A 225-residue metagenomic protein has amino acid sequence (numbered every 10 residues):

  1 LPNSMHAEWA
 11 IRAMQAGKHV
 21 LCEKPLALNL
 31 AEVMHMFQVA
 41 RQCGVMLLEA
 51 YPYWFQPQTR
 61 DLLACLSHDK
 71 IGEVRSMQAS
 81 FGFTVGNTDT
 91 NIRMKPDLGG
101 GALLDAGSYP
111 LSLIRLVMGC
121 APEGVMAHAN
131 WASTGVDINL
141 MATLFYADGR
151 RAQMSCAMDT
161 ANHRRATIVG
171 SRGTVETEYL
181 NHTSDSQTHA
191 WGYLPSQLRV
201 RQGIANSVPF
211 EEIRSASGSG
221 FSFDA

Functional and structural regions predicted by a protein language model:
L1-V39: Beta-loop-alpha module in the N-terminal Rossmann-like domain of NAD(P)-dependent dehydrogenases, especially those
S4, W9, I92, A102-D105 (+5 more regions): Structured catalytic cores of enzymes that bind and process phosphorylated ligands/cofactors
A16-K18, C43-M46, R150: A short helix->loop->beta-strand "cap" motif at the edges of active sites that frequently abuts
C22, L47-E49, T177: Hydrophobic residues in well-ordered beta-strands that form the structural core
A31-C43, Q56-S67: Glycine-/Pro-rich loop/turn segments that contact NAD(P) or position catalytic residues in Rossmann-like domains
H35-Y53, G72-M77: Rossmann-fold dehydrogenase core element
Y53-H128, S133: Predominantly a Rossmann-like dinucleotide-binding segment in NAD(P)-dependent oxidoreductases
N130-T134, A147-D224: NAD(P)-dinucleotide binding in Rossmann-like oxidoreductases
